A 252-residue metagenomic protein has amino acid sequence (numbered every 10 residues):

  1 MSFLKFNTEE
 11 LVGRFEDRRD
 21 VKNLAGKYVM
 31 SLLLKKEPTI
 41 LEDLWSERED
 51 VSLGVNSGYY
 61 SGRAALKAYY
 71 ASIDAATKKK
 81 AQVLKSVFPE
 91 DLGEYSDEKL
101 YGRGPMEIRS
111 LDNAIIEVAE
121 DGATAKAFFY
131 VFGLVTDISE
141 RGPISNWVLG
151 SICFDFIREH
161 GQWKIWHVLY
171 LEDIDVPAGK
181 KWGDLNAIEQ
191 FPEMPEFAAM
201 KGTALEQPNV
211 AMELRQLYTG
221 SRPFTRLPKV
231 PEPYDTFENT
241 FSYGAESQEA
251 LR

Functional and structural regions predicted by a protein language model:
S2-G26, E159-R252: Terminal "cap-and-tail" regions of soluble proteins that handle hydrophobic small molecules
D20-N23, I108, N146-V148: Short, glycine/acidic-rich beta->alpha junctions
N23-D43: Short acidic-aromatic low-complexity motifs
L24-Y28, D112, S151-D155: Short, hydrophobic/aromatic alpha-helical segments in well-folded domains
S31-L32, L41, F154-I157, W163: Conserved catalytic-core segments centered on acid/base and nucleophilic motifs
L32, W45, V131-G133, L169-E172: Short beta-strand segments enriched in hydrophobic/aromatic residues within well-folded beta-rich domains
P38-G133: A solvent-exposed, acidic/Ser-Thr-rich amphipathic alpha-helical stretch
T124-H160, I174-P192: Exposed beta-sheet edge and beta->alpha loop/turn motif
